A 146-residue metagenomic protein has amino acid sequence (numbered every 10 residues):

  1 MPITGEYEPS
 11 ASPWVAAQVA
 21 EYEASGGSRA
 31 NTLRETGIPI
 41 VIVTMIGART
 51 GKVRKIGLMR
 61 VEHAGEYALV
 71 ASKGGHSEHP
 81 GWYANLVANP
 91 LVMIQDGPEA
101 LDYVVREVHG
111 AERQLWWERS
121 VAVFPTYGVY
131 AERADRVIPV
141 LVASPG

Functional and structural regions predicted by a protein language model:
M1-R34: Extreme N-terminal tail/first-helix region
I3-Y7, S72-Y127, R133-V137, P145-G146: Short, structured beta-strand-loop surface elements
T32-L33, M59, A84: Short secondary-structure boundary/capping segments
L33-G37, A131-D135: Short coil/turn segments at secondary-structure boundaries
G37-G74: Short beta-strand segments
I40, V137-V140: Short hydrophobic/aromatic beta-strand or adjacent loop that forms the aromatic wall/cage of a ligand/substrate-binding
V43, L141-P145: Short beta-strand element of the conserved SAM-dependent methyltransferase core
